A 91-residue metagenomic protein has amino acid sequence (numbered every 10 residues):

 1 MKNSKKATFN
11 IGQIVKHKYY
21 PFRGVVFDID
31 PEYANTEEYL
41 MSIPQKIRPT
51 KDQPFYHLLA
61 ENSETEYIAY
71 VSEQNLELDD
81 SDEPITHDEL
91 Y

Functional and structural regions predicted by a protein language model:
M1-I14, Y19-R23, D30-Y33: Mixed-charge, Lys/Arg-rich low-complexity intrinsically disordered regions
I14, I47-R48: Beta-strand elements of modular eukaryotic interaction domains
V15, V25-V26, V71, I85: Extended aliphatic helical segments
F22, Y39-L40, F55-Y56: Broad hydrophobic/π-residue packing in well-ordered secondary structure
V26-D28, A60: Residue-level recognition of conserved beta-strand positions in structured domain cores
Y33-S42: Short, solvent-exposed secondary-structure boundary/capping segments
R48-Y91: Intrinsically disordered, low-complexity, charged/polar segments
